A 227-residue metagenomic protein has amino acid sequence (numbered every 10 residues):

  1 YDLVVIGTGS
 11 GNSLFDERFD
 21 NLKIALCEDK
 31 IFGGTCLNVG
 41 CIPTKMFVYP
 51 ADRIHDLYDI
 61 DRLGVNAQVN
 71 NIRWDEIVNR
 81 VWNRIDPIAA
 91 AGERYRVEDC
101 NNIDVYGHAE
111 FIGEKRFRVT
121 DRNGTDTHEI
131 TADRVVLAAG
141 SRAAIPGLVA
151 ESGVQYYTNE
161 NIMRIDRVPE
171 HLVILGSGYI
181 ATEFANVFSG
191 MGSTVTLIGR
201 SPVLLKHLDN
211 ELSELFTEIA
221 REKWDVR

Functional and structural regions predicted by a protein language model:
Y1, T8-G9, L14-L22, C27-V168 (+3 more regions): Glycine-rich flavin
D166-R200, H207-L208: Rossmann-like NAD(P)H-binding beta-loop-alpha module
D225-R227: Short, intrinsically disordered, charge-balanced linker/junction segments flanking boundaries in proteins
